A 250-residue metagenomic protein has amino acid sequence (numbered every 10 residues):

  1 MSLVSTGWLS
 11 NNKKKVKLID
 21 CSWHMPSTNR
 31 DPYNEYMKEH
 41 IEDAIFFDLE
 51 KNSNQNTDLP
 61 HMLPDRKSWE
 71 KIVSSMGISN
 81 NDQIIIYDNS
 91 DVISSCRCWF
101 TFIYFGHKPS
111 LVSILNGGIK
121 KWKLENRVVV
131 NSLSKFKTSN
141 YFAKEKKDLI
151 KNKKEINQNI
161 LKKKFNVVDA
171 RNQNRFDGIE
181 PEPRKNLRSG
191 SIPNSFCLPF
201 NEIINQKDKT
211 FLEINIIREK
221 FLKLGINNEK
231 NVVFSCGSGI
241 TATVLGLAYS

Functional and structural regions predicted by a protein language model:
M1-T6, N11, S53, I119-P193: Active-site neighborhoods of enzymes that stabilize oxyanions during catalysis
G7-P32: Hydrophobic alpha-helical membrane-insertion signals
S22, E50, R171, N201: Anionic group-transfer/hydrolysis microenvironments
F47, L115, L198: Hydrophobic residues at beta-strand termini and immediately following loops that shape nucleotide-binding pockets
N54-D82, P199-V232: Helix-loop module immediately N-terminal to the HCX5R catalytic loop in PTP-like cysteine phosphatase domains
P60-N159, G237-S250: Thiolate-centered catalytic microenvironments shared by cysteine-dependent enzyme domains
